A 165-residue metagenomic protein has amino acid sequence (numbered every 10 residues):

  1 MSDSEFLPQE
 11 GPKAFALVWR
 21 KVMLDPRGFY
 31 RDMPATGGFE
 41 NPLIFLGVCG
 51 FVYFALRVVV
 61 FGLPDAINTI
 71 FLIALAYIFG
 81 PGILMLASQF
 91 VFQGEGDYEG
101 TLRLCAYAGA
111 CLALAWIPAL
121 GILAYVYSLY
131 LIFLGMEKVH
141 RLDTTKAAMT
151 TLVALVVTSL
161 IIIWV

Functional and structural regions predicted by a protein language model:
M1-V52: N-terminal juxtamembrane cytosolic/stromal segments of multi-pass membrane proteins
G28, L86-F92, F133, E137-K138: C-terminal ends of transmembrane helices
Y30-G38, P42, F61-D65, T69 (+3 more regions): Membrane-helix interfacial "entry" motifs
M33, F90-V91, W116, V139: Alpha-helical structural context
P42-L84, R103-Y130, T150-V165: Hydrophobic alpha-helical transmembrane segments in multi-pass membrane proteins
F79-Y98: Juxtamembrane interface at the ends
G135-V156: Interfacial loop-to-transmembrane junctions
